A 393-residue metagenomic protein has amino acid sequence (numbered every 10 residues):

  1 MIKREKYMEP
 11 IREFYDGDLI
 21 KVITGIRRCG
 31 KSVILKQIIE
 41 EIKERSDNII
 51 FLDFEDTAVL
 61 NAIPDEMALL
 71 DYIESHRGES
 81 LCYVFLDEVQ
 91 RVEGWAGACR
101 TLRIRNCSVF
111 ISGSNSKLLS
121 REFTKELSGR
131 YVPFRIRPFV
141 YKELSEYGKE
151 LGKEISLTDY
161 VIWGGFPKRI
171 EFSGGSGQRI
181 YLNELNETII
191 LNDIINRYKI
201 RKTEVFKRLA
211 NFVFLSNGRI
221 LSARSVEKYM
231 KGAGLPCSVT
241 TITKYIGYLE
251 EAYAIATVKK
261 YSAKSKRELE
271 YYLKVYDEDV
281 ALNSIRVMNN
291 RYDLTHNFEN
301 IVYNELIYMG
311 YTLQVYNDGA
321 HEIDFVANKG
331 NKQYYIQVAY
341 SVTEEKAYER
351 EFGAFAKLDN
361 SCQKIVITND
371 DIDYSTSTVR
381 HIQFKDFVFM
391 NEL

Functional and structural regions predicted by a protein language model:
I2-D16: Pre-Walker A adenine-sensing motif
I23: Hydrophobic anchor at the beta1->P-loop junction of P-loop NTPases
K31: Conserved lysine of the Walker
I34, I38: Hydrophobic positions on the alpha1 helix immediately C-terminal to the Walker A/P-loop
I50, G175-K332: Accessory nucleic acid-recognition modules appended to NTPase machines
I50-S80: Short glycine-rich substrate-engagement loop in P-loop NTPases that contacts/grips substrate
S114-S116, R121-I220, Y253-A256: Interdomain motor-coupling "hinge/lid" segment immediately C-terminal to the ATP-binding subdomain of NTP-driven enzymes
D371-L393: Domain-level recognition of nuclease-like catalytic cores that cleave nucleotide substrates
